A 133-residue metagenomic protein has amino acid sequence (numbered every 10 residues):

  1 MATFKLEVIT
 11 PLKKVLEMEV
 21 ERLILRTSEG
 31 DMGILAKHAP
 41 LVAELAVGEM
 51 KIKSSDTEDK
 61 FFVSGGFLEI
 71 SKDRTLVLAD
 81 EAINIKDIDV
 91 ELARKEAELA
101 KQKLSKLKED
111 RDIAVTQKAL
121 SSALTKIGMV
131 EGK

Functional and structural regions predicted by a protein language model:
M1-K5, G132: N-terminal export/targeting signal detector
E7-L99: Compact, glycine-rich, soluble single-domain proteins
I83-K133: Acidic/glycine-rich phosphate/pyrophosphate-binding loops and surrounding catalytic core that coordinate Mg2+
